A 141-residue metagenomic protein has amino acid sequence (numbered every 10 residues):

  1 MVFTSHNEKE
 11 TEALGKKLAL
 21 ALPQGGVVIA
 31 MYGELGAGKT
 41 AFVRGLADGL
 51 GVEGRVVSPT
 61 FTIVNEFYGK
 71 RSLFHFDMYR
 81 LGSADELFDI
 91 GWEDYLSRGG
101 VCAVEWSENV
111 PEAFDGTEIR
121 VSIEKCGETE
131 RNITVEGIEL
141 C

Functional and structural regions predicted by a protein language model:
M1, D48, G82-C141: Short phosphate-coordinating micro-motif centered on Lys-Gly-acidic
M1-K17: N-terminal pre-Walker A segment at the start of P-loop NTPase domains
L20-G26: Phosphate-binding P-loop
I29-M31: Hydrophobic anchor at the beta1->P-loop junction of P-loop NTPases
L35: The conserved Walker
K39: Conserved lysine of the Walker
V52-F67: Short beta-strand-centered segment that lines the nucleotide-binding/catalytic pocket of NTP-utilizing
